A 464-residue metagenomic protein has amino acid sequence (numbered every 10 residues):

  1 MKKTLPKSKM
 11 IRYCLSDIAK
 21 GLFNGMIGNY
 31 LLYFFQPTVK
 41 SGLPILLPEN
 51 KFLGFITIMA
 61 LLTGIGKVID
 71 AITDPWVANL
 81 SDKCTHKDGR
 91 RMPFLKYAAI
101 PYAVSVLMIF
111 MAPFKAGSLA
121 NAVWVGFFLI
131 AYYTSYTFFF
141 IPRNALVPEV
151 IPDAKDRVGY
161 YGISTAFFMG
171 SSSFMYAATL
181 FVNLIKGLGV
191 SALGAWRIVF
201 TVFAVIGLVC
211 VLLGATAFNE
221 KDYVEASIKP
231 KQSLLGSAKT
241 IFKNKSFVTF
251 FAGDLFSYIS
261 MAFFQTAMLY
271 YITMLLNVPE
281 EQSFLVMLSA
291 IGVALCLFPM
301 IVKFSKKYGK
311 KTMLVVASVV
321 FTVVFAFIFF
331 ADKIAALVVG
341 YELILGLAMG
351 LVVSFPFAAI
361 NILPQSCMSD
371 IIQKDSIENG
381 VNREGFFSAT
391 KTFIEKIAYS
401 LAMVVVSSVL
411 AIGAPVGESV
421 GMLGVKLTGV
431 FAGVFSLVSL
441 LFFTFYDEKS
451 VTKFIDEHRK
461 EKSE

Functional and structural regions predicted by a protein language model:
K2-E464: Membrane-embedded alpha-helical bundles of multi-pass transporters/translocases, especially carrier/permease families
